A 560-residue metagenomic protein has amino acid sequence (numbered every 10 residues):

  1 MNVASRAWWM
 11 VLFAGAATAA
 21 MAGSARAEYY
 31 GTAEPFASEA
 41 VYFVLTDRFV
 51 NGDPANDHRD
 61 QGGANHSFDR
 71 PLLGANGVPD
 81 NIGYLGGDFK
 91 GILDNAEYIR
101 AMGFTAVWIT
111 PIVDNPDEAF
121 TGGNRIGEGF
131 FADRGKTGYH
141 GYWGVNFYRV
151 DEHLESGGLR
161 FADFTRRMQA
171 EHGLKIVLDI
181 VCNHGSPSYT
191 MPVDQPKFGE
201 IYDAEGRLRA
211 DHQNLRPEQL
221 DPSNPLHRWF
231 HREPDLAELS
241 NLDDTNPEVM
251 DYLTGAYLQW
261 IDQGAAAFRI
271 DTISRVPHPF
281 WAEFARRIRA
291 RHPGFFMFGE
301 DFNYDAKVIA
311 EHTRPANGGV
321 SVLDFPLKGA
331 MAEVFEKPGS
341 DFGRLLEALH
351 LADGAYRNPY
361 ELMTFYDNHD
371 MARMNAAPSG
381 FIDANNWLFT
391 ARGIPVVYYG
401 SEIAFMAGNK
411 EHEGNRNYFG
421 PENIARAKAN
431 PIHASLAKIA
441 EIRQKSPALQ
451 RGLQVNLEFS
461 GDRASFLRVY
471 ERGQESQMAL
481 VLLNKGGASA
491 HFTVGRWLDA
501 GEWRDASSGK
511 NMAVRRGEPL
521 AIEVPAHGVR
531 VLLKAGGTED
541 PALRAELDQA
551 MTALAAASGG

Functional and structural regions predicted by a protein language model:
M1-V11: Bacterial N-terminal signal peptides that target proteins for export
M10-A20: Bacterial N-terminal signal peptides
A22-A27: Boundary at the C-terminal end of the N-terminal hydrophobic targeting segment
A33-E39, D47-Q263, E283-R291, F296-D301 (+3 more regions): Substrate-binding/active-site clefts of carbohydrate-active enzymes
A40, R515-G559: C-terminal beta-strand-rich structural cap/linker in extracellular carbohydrate-active enzymes
V44, I99, I109, F147 (+9 more regions): Conserved, mostly hydrophobic/aromatic
T165-L174, H184, V193-K197, G255-D262 (+11 more regions): Active-site-proximal helices and loops of the catalytic beta/alpha 8
R504-P519: Solvent-exposed beta-strand/loop surfaces of large extracellular or lumenal domains
